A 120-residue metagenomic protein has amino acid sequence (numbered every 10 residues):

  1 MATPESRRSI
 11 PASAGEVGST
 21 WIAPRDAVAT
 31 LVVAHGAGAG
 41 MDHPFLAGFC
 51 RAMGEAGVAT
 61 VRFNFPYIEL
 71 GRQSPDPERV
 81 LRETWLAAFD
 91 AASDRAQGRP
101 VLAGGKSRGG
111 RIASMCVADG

Functional and structural regions predicted by a protein language model:
A2-R8: Short, hydrophobic/aromatic-rich segments at coil-to-beta transitions
R8-V101, M115: Serine-hydrolase catalytic machinery in alpha/beta-hydrolase-like enzymes
G105-A113: Gly/Ala-rich beta-loop-alpha elbow adjacent to hydrolase catalytic centers
G110, V117-G120: Short, intrinsically disordered, charge-balanced linker/junction segments flanking boundaries in proteins
